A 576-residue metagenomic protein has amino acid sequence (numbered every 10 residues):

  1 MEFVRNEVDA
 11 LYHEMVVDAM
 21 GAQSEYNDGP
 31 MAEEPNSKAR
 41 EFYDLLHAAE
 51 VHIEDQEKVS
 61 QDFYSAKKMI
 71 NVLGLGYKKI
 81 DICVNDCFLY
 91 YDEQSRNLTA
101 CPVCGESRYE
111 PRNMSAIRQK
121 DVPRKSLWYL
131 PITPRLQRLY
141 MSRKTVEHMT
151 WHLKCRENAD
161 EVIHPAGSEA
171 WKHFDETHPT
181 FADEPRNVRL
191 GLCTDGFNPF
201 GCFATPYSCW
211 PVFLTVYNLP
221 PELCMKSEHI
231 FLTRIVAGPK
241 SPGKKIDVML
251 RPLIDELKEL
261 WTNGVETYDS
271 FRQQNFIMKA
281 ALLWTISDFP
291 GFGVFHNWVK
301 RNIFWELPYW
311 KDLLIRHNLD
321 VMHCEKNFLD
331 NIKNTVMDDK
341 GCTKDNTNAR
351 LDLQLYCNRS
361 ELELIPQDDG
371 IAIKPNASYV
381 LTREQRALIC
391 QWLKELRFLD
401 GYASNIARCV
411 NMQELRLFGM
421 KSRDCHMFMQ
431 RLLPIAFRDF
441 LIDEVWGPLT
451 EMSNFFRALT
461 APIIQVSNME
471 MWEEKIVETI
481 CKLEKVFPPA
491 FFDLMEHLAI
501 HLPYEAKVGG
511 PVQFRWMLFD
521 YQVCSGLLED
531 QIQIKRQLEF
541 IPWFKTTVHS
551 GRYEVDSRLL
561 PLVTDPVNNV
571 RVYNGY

Functional and structural regions predicted by a protein language model:
M1-Y576: A structural signal for the principal folded core domain
